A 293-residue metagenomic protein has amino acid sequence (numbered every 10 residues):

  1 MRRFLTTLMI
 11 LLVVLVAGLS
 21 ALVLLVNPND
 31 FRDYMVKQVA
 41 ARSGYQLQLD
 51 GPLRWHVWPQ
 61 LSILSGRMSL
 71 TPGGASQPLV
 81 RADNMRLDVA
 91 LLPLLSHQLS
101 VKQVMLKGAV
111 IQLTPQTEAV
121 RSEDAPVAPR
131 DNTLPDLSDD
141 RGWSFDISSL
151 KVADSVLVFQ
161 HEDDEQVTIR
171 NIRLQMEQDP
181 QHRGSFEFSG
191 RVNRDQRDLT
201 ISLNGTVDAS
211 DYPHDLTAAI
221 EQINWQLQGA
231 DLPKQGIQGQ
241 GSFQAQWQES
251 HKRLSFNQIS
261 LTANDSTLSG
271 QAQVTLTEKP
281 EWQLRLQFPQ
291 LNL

Functional and structural regions predicted by a protein language model:
M1-G44: N-terminal type II signal-anchor transmembrane helix that functions as the membrane-insertion/stop-transfer segment
G44-A75: N-terminal leader/targeting pre-sequences
Y45, M68-E177, L276-L293: Secondary-structure transition motifs
L61, S100-K102, S148, G184 (+5 more regions): Outer-envelope beta-barrel architecture signal
L157, F186-S189, R253-S260: Transmembrane beta-strand segments that form the barrel wall of outer-membrane beta-barrel proteins
E165-Q181, R194-Q196, I201-A209, A219-K252: Beta-propeller and related beta-repeat scaffolds in trafficking/envelope systems
Q222-N224, A263, L276, Q290: Transmembrane beta-strands of outer-membrane beta-barrel pores
R253-K279: Repeat-solenoid scaffold signature
